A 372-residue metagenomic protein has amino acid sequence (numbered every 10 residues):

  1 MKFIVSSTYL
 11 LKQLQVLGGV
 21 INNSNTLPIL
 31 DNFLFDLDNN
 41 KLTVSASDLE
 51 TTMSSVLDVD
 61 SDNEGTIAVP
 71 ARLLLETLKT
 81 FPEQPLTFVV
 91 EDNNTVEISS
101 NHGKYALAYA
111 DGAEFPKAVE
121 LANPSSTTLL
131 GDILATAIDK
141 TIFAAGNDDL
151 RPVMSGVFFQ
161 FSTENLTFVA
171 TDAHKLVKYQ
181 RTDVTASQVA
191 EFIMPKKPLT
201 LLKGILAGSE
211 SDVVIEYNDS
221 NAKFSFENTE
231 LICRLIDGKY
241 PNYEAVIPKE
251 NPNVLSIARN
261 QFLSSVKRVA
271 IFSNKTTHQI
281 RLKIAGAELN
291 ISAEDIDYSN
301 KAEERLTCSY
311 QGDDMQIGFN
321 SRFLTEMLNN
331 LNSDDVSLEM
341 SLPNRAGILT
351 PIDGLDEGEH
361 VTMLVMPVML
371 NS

Functional and structural regions predicted by a protein language model:
M1-S372: Structural preference for solvent-exposed beta-strand-turn elements and adjacent flexible terminal/loop segments within
